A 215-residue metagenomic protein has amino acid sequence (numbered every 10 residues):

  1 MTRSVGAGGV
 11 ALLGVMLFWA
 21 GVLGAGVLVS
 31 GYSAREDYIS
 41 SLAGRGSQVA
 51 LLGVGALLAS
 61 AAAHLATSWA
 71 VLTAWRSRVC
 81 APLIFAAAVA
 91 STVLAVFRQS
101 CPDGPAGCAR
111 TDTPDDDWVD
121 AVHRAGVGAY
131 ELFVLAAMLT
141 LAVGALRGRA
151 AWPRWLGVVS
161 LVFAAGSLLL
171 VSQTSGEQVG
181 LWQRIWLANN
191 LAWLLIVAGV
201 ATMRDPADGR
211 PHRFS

Functional and structural regions predicted by a protein language model:
M1, P206-S215: Short, intrinsically disordered terminal tails adjacent to the first/last structured region
T2-R204: Hydrophobic, aromatic-enriched alpha-helical segments typical of multi-pass transmembrane helices
